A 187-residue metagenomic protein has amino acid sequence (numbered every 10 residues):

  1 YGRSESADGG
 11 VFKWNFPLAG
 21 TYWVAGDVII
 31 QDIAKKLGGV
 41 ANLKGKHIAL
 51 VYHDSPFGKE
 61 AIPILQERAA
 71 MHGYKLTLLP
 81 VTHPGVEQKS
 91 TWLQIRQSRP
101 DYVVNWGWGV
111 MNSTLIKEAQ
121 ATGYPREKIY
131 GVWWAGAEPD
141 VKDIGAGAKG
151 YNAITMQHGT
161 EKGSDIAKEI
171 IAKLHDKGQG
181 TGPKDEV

Functional and structural regions predicted by a protein language model:
Y1-G2, D54-F57, A135-A137: Short glycine-enriched loops at secondary-structure junctions
G2-D8, E67: Short, compositionally biased "basic patch" segments
G2-S4, V86, N112, P139: Generic structural signal for helix capping and beta-alpha/helix-loop junctions
E5, F12, F16-A19, A119-V187: Extracellular/periplasmic periplasmic-binding protein-like sensory domains
K13-T122, E161-E169: Extracellular/periplasmic Venus flytrap/periplasmic-binding protein
